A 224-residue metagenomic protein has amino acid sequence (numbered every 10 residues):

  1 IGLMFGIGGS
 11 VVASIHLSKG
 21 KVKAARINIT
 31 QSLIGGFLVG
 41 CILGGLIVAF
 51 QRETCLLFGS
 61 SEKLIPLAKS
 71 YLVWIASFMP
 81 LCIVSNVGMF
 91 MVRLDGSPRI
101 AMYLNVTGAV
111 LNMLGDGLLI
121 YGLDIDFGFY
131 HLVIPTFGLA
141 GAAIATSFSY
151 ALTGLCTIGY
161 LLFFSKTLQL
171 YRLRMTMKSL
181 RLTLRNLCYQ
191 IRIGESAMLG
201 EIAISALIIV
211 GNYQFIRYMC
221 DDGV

Functional and structural regions predicted by a protein language model:
I1-F5, C41-G45, S77-V84, G88 (+3 more regions): Hydrophobic/aromatic residues within the transmembrane alpha-helices of Major Facilitator Superfamily
I1-G45, S85-A101, N212, I216 (+1 more regions): Small-residue-rich hydrophobic transmembrane alpha-helices
G9, C41, N86-G88, V106 (+4 more regions): Short hydrophobic "helix-edge" motifs at membrane interfaces and signal-peptide entry regions
G9, F50, A206-L207: Hydrophobic/aromatic residues within well-ordered alpha-helical segments
A13-P80, G122, F127-G194: Short alpha-helical transmembrane segments in multi-pass integral membrane proteins
K23, G36, V92-Y121, A140-S147: Alpha-helical transmembrane segments of multi-pass membrane transporters/permeases
G45, E53, V87-M91, V110-L118 (+2 more regions): Alpha-helical transmembrane segments of multipass membrane proteins
W74, S85, G108, S149-T153 (+3 more regions): Transmembrane helical elements of multi-pass membrane transporters/channels
